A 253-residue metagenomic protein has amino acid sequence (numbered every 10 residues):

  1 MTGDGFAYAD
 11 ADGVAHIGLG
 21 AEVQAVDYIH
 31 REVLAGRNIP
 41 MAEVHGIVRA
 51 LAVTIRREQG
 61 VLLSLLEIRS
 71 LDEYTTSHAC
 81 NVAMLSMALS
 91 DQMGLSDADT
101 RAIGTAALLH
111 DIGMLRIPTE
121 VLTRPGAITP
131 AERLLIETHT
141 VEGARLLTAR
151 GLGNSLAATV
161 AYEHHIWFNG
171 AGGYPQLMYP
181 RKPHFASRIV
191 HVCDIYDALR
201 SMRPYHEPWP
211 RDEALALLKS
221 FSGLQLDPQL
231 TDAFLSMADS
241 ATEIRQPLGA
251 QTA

Functional and structural regions predicted by a protein language model:
M1-L19: Extended, charge-enriched "interface" segments that sit outside catalytic cores
V14-I17, A21-A253: Histidine- and acidic-residue-rich, metal-dependent catalytic cores
